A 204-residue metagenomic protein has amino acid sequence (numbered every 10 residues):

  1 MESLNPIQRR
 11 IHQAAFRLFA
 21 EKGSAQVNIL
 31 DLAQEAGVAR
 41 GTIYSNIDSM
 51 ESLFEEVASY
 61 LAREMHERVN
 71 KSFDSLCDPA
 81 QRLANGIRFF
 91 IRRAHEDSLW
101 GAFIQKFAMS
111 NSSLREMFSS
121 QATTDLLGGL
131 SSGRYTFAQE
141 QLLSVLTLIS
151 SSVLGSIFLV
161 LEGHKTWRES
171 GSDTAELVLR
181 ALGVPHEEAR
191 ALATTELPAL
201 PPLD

Functional and structural regions predicted by a protein language model:
R10, A14, L18-S52, E56: Helix-turn-helix
S24-A25, Y135-T136, K165: Conserved hydrophobic residue
N28, G101-Q105, R134-Q139, E187-L192: Short, hydrophobic secondary-structure boundary micro-motifs
L53-L61, I104: Alpha-helical DNA-contacting segments of helix-turn-helix folds
E56, E67-W100, S110, G171: Hydrophobic alpha-helical connector segments
H66, N85, A108-L154, F158 (+1 more regions): Amphipathic alpha-helical packing segments from all-alpha helical-bundle domains
N85, F89-S113, S119-L127, R190-L197: Amphipathic alpha-helical segments used for helix-helix packing
T124-G128, S132, E162-D204: C-terminal peripheral helix-coil segments that are non-catalytic and often amphipathic
